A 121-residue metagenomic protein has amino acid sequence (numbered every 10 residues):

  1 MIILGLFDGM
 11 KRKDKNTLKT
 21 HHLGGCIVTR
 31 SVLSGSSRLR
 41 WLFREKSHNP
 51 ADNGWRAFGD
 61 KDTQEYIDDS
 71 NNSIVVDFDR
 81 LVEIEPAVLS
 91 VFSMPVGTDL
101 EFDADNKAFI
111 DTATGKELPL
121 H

Functional and structural regions predicted by a protein language model:
I2-K11, S73-V75, N106-K107, E117-H121: Non-catalytic accessory regions used for complex assembly or targeting
K13-T29: Short acidic, Pro/Gly- and aromatic-enriched capping/linker segments at domain boundaries
T17-H22, K46-S47, L89-F92, D99-L100: Short linear motifs in intrinsically disordered
L23-G25, S31-V32, W41-L42, F58: Long, low-hydrophobicity ectodomains and other hydrophilic envelope-associated domains
L39-R44, T98-F102: Broad, structure-driven detector of short, well-ordered beta-strand segments within folded domains
L42-S93: Acidic, aromatic-enriched beta-alpha/helix-loop junctions
F78-H121: Short, compact, well-ordered microdomains
